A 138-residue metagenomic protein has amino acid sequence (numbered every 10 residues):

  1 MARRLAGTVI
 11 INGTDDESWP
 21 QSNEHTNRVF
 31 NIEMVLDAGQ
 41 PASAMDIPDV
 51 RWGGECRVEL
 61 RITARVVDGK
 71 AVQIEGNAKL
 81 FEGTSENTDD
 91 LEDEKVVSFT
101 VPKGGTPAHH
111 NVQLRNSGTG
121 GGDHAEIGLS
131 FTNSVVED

Functional and structural regions predicted by a protein language model:
M1-D138: Mature extracytoplasmic or otherwise solvent-exposed domains
